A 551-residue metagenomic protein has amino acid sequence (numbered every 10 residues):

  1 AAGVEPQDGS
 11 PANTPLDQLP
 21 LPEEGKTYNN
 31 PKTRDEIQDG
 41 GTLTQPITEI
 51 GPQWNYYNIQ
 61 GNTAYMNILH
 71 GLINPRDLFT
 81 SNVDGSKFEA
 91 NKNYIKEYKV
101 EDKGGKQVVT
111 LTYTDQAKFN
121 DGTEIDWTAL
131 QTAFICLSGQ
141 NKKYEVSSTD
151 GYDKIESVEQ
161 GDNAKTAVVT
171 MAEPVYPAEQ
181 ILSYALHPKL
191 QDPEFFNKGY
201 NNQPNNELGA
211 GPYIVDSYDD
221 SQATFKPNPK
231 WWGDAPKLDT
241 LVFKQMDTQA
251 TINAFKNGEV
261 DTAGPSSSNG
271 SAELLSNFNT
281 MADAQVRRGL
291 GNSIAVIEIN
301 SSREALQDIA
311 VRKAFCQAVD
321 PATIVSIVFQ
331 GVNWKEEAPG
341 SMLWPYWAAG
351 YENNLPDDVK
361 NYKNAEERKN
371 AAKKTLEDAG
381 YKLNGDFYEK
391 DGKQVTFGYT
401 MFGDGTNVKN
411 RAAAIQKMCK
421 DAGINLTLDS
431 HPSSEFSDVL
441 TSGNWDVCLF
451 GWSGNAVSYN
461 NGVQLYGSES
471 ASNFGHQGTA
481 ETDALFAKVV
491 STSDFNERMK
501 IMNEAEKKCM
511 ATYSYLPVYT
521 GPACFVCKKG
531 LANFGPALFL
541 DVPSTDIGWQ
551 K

Functional and structural regions predicted by a protein language model:
A2-S10, P15-L19, P31, E36 (+2 more regions): Extracytoplasmic/peripheral linker and loop segments enriched in polar/acidic and small residues with frequent Thr/Pro
G25-N29, G41-D102, L208: N-terminal lobe/hinge region of extracytoplasmic solute-binding protein
Q38, T112, V146-E194: Surface-exposed binding/hinge segments that line and control ligand-binding clefts or catalytic entry sites
Q45, D220, Y381-G454: Ligand/substrate-recognition segments at binding pockets and active sites
G71, V83-D84, S183-P236, T240 (+2 more regions): Gly/Pro-rich hinge or "lid" segments in bacterial periplasmic/extracellular proteins
L137-E145, S157-G161, D216-K226, V242-R303 (+4 more regions): Extracellular/periplasmic solute-recognition and catalytic clefts
K335-L383, D404-V408: Structural transition elements
F525-K551: Long beta-strand-rich cores associated with HINT superfamily self-processing modules
